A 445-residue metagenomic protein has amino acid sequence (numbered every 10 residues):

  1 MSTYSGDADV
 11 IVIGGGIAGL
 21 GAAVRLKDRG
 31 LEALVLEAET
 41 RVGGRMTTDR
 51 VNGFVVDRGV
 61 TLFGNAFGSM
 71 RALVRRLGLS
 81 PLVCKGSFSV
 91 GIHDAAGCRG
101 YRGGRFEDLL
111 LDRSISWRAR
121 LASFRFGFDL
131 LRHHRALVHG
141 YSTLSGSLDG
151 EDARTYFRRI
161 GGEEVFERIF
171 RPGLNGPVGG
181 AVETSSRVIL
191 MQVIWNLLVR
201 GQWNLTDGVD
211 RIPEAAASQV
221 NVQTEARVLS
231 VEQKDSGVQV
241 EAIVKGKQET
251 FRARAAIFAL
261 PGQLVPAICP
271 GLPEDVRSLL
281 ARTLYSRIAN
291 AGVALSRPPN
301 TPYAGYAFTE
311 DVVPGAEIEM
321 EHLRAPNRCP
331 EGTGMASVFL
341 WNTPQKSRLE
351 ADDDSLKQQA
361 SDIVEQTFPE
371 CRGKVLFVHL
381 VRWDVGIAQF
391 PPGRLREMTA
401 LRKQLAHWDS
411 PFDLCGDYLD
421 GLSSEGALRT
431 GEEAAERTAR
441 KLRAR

Functional and structural regions predicted by a protein language model:
T3, R102, I318, P326-R445: Conserved flavin/dinucleotide-binding core of flavoenzymes
Y4-G6, R29, L229-E350, D354 (+2 more regions): Mid-domain catalytic core of redox enzymes that form a hydrophobic substrate pocket/lid adjacent to a catalytic redox
A8-V35: N-terminal Rossmann-like FAD-binding beta1-loop-alpha1 element of flavoenzymes
K27-V51: Glycine-rich FAD pyrophosphate-binding loop
R45-T48, G53-K85: Conserved FAD-binding subdomain of flavin-dependent enzymes
T61-G68, S145-E151, I160, W195-A217 (+2 more regions): Short beta-strand to alpha-helix junction loop
M70-R71, R75, S80-E183, N196-L198: Mobile amphipathic helical/loop "lid" adjacent to a hydrophobic cofactor/ligand pocket
M191-A255: Helical element adjacent to the flavin cofactor pocket in flavoenzyme catalytic cores
